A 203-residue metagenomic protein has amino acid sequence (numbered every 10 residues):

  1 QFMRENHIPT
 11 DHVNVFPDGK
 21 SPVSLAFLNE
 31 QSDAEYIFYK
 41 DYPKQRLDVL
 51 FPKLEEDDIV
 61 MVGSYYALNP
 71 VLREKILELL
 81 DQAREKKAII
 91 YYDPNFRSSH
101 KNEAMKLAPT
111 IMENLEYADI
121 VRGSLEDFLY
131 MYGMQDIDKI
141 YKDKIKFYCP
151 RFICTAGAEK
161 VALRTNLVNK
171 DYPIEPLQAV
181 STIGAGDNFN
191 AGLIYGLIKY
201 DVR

Functional and structural regions predicted by a protein language model:
Q1-S64: Conserved N-terminal subdomain of the carbohydrate kinase-like
I37, D58, M131, Y172 (+1 more regions): Residues that scaffold the ATP/ADP-binding catalytic core of kinase and kinase-like folds
V49-L54, K101, G196-R203: Short, flexible, glycine-rich and Lys/Arg-enriched loop motifs at helix boundaries that contact anionic partners
L50-F51, I111, A179: Acidic, amphipathic alpha-helical patches
K53-E55, N114-L115, K146: A short, aliphatic-rich alpha-helical micro-motif
D58-I59, I120, R151: Structural motif
L68-K142, A158-K160: Conserved beta-alpha-beta core of the PfkB/ribokinase-like small-molecule kinase fold
D81-Q82, Q135-R203: Conserved phosphate-binding/catalytic region of the ribokinase-like
